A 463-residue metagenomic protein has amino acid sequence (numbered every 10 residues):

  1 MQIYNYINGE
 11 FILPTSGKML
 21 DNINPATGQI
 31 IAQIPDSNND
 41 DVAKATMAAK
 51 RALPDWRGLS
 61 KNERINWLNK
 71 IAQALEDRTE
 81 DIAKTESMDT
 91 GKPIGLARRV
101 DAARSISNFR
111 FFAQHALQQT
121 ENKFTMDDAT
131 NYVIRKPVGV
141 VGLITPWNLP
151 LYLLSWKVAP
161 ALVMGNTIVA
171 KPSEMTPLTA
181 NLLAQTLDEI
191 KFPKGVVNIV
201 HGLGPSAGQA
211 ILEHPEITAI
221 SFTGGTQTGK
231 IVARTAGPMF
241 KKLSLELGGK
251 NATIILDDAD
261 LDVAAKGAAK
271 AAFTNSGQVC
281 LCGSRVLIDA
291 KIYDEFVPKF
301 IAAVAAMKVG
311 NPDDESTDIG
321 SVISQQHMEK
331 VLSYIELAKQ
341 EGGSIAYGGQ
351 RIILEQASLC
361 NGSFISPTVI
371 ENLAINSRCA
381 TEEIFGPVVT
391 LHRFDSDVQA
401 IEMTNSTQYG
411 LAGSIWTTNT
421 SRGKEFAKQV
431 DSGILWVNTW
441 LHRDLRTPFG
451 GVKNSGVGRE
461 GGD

Functional and structural regions predicted by a protein language model:
M1-Q33, N66, K70, Q119-I144 (+4 more regions): Terminal low-complexity tails and localization/encapsulation signals of metabolic enzymes
T27-Q33, I217, K308, I335 (+2 more regions): Conserved C-terminal structural/oligomerization subdomain of aldehyde/semialdehyde dehydrogenase
G28, R64, E86, F109 (+9 more regions): Residue-level signal for inorganic ion chemistry
I30-S37, A52-G58, L143, T253-L256 (+5 more regions): Short, well-ordered beta-strand elements within core beta-sheets of diverse protein domains
I31-Q119: Glycine-rich loop-to-alpha-helix module at the N-terminal edge of alpha/beta enzyme cores
E121-V263, F394: Rossmann-like NAD(P) dinucleotide-binding subdomain of oxidoreductase/dehydrogenase enzymes
T167-V169, I345, I434: A short hydrophobic/small-residue beta-strand
A219, Q227-A374, V437: ALDH superfamily catalytic-core signature
